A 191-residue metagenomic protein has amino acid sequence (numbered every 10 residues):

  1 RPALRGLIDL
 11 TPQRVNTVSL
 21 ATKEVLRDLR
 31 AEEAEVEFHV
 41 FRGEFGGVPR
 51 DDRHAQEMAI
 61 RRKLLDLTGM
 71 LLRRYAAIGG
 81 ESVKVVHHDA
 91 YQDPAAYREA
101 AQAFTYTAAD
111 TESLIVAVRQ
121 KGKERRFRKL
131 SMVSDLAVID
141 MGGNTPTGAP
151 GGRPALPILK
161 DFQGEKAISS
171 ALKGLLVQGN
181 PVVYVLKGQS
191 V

Functional and structural regions predicted by a protein language model:
R1-V191: Short, surface-exposed patches at the edges or C-terminal ends of soluble domains, predominantly
